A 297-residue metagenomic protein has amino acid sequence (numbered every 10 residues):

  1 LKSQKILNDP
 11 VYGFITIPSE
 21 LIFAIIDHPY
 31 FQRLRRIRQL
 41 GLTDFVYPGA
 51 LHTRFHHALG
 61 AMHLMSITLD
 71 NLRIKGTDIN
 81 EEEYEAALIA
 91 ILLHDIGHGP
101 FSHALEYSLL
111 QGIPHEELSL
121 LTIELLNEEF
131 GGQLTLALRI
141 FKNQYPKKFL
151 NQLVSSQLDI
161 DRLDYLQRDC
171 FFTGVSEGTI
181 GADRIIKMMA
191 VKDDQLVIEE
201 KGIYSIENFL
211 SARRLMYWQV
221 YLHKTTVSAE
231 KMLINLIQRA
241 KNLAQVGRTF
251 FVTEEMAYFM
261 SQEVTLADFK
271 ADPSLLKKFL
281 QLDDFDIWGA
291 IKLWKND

Functional and structural regions predicted by a protein language model:
L1-A86, I96, P100-D297: Histidine-centered, transition-metal-coordinating active-site segments
I89-A90: Alpha-helical scaffold segments that flank or form the walls of functional sites
L93: Aromatic-lined, polymer-binding surfaces characteristic of secreted/periplasmic polysaccharide-degrading enzymes
